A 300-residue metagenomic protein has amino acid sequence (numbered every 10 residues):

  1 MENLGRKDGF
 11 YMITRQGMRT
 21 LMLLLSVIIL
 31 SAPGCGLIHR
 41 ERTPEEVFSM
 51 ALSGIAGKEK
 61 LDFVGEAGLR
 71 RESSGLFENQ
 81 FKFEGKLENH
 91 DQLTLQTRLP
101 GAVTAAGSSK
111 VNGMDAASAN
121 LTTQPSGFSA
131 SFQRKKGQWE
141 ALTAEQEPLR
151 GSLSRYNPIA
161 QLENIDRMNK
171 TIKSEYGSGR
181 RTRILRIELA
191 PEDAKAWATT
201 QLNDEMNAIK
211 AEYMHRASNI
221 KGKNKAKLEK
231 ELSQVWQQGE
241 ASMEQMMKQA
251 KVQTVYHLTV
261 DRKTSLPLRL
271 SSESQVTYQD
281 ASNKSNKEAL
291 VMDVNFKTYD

Functional and structural regions predicted by a protein language model:
M1-Q16: N-terminal secretory signal peptides that target proteins for export/translocation
I13-R19, V27-E84: N-terminal leader/targeting segments and the immediate start of mature chains
I55-G57, I172-R183, T259-L268, T298-D300: A short, structured loop/turn motif at beta-sheet edges
V64-R70, L99-A102, R186-W197, L232-Q238 (+1 more regions): Generic short beta-strand segments
N79-F81, K230-D300: Acidic, serine/threonine-rich low-complexity disordered tracts
E84-Y156: An acidic-aromatic
W139-R186, P191-A194: Extracytoplasmic beta-rich ectodomain segments of secreted or membrane-anchored proteins
G179-Q253: Short helix-loop boundary/capping segments
